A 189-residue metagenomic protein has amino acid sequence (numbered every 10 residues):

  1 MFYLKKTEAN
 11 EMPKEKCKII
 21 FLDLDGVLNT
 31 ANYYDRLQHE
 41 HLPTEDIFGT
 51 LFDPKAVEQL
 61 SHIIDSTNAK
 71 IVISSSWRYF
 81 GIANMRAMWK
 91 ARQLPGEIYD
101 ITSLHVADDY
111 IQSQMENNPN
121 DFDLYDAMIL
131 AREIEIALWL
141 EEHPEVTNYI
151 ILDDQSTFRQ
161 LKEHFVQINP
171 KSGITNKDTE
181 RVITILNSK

Functional and structural regions predicted by a protein language model:
Y3-K6, P13-S66: Active-site neighborhood of HAD-like aspartate-dependent phosphohydrolases
K16-K18, T67-A69, E145-N148, E163: Short coil/turn segments at beta-strand junctions that form active-site/ligand-binding loops
L22, S74-F80, L152-D154: Short His-Asn-centered micro-motif
L28-N29, Y79-G81, T157-R159: Short, active-site-adjacent cap segments at secondary-structure transitions
N29, Y34, W77-R78, W89 (+1 more regions): Tryptophan-centric aromatic hotspots in well-structured domains and transmembrane helices
T67-R86: Substrate-recognition element of Asp-dependent hydrolases with the DxDx(T/V) motif
M85-K189: C-terminal cap/substrate-recognition subdomain and adjoining C-terminal extension of metal-dependent phosphatase-like
